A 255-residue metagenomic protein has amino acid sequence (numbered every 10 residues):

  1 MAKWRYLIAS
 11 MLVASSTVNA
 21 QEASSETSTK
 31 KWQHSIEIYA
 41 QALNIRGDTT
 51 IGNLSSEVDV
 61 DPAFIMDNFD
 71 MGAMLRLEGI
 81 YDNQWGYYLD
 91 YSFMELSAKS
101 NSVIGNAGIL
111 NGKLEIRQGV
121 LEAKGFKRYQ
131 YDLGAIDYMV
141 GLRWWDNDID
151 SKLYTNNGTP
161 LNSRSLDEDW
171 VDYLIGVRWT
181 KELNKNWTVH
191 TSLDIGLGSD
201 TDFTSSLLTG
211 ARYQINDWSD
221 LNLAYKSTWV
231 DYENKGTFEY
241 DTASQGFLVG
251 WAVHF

Functional and structural regions predicted by a protein language model:
M1-Q33: Cleavable N-terminal export/targeting peptides
Q21-Y91: Short glycine/proline- and aromatic-enriched beta-strand/turn motifs that initiate or cap beta-hairpins
I36, L75-G79, A123-K127, V140-L142 (+3 more regions): Residues on the lipid-exposed face of transmembrane beta-strands in outer-membrane beta-barrel proteins
I36-A42, L89-F93, K127, Y138-W144 (+4 more regions): Transmembrane beta-barrel strands of outer-membrane/channel proteins
N44-D70, Y91-G119, D146-W170, G198 (+1 more regions): Extracellular/periplasm-exposed beta-strand and loop segments of Gram-negative cell-envelope proteins, dominated by
Q84-Y87, L133-I136, K185-V189, W218-L221: Repeated loop/turn-to-beta-strand initiation elements of outer-membrane beta-barrel proteins
W145, T159-I195: Detector for outer-membrane/organellar transmembrane beta-barrel domains, recognizing the amphipathic beta-strand
D194-S206: Solvent-exposed loop/turn segments connecting transmembrane beta-strands in outer-membrane beta-barrel proteins
